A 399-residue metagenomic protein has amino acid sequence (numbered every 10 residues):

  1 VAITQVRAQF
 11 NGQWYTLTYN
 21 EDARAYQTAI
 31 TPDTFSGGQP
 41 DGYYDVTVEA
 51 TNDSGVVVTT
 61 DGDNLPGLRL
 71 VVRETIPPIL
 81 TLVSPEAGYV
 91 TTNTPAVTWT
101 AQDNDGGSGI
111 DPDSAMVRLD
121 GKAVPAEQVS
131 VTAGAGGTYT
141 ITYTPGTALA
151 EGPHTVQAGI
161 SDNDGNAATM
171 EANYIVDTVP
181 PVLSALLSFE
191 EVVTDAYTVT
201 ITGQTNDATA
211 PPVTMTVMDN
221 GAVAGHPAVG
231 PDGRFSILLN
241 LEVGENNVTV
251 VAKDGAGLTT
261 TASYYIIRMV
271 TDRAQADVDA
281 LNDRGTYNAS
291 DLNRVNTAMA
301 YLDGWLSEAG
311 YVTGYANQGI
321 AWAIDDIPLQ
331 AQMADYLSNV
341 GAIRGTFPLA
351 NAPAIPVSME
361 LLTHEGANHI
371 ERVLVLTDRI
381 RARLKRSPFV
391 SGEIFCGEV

Functional and structural regions predicted by a protein language model:
V1, V97-A101, I201-T205: Aromatic/hydrophobic beta-strand junction motif of beta-rich domains
Y15-D22, V124-V129, A222-G230: Short, surface-exposed loop motifs enriched in S/T, G, D/E and P with embedded aromatic residues
D22-D33, G134-Y143, P231-F235: Aromatic sugar-binding surface patches on proteins that engage polysaccharides or sugar-phosphate polymers
D33-Y43, G146-P153, L238-E245: Surface-exposed, short loops/turns at beta-strand junctions within beta-sandwich domains
D63-T81, A172-P181, Y264-V270: Flexible, low-complexity linkers/stalks enriched in Thr/Pro that connect modular domains
A87-N93, E190-Y197: Short, solvent-exposed loop/linker segments at the N-terminal edge of repeated beta-sheet extracellular domains
I267-V399: Extracellular "spike/adhesin" assembly and maturation modules and analogous cytosolic coiled-coil scaffolds
